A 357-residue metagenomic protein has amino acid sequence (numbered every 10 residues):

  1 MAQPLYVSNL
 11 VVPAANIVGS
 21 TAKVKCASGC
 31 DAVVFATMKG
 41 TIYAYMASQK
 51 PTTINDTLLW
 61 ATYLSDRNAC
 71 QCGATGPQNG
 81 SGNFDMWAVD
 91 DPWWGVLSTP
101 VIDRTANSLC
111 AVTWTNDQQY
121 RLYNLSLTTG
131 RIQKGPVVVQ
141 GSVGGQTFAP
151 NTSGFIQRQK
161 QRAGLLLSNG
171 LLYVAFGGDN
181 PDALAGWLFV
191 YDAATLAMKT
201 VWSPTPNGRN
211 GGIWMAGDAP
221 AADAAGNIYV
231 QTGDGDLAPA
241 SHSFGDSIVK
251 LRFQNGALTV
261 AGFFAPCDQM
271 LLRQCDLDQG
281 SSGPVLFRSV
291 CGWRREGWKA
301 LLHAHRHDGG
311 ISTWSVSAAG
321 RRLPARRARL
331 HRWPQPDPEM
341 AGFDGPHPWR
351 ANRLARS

Functional and structural regions predicted by a protein language model:
M1-V290, R294-W314, A319-R321, P348-S357: Mobile, glycine-rich extracellular loop/lid and propeptide segments that shape or gate substrate/ligand access
A325-F343: Inter-blade linker and blade-boundary elements of WD-repeat/beta-propeller domains
